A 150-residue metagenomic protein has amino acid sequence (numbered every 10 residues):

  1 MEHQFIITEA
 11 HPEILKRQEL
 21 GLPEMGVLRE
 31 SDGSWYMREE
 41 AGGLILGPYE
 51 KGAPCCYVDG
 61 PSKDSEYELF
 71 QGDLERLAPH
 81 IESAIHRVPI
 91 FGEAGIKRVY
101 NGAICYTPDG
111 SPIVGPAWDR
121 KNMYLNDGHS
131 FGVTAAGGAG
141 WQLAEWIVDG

Functional and structural regions predicted by a protein language model:
M1-E19, P79: Central beta-strand plus flanking loop segment that forms part of the substrate or channel wall within the catalytic
F5-I7, V27, Y36, I113 (+1 more regions): Conserved hydrophobic/aromatic beta-strand scaffold that supports enzyme active sites
E9-E13, E40-G42, K51, A117-W118: Short loop segments at secondary-structure junctions
E9-P12, L20-E40: Phosphate/diphosphate-binding loops
L15-L22, G92-R98: Short Pro/Gly-enriched beta-strand edge/turn motifs at strand-loop
D32, A41, C55-Y57, K63-G150: C-terminal catalytic lobe of FAD-dependent flavoproteins
W35, L46-P48: Beta-propeller blade termini and top-face loops
P48-K51, G128: Secondary-structure transition/turn motif
